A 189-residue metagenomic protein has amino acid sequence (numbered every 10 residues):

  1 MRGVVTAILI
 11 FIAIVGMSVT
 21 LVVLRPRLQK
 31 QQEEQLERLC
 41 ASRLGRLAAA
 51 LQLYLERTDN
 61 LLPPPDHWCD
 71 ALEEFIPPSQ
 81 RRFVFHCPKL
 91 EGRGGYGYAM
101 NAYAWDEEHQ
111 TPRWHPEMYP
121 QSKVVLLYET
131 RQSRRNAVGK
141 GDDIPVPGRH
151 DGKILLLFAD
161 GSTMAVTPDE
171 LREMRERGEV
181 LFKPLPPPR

Functional and structural regions predicted by a protein language model:
M1-V5: Positive-inside N-terminal membrane-insertion signal
T6-T20: Hydrophobic membrane-insertion alpha-helices, especially the h-region of bacterial N-terminal signal peptides
L21-V84, T163, T167-P186: Conserved hydrophobic/amphipathic alpha-helical signal-anchor segments
R25, R131-R189: C-terminal accessory segments of extracellular proteins
C40, I76-R81, T111-Q121, G148-H150 (+1 more regions): Extracellular/periplasmic catalytic domains that process cell-envelope and extracellular macromolecules
A48, D66, V84-K89, L126-E129 (+1 more regions): Short beta-strand segments
R57, K89-G92, L127-A137: Short, flexible beta-strand-to-coil junctions
G97-R113, R134-R149: Short, surface-exposed loop/helix-turn segments at secondary-structure junctions that function as lids/hinges flanking
